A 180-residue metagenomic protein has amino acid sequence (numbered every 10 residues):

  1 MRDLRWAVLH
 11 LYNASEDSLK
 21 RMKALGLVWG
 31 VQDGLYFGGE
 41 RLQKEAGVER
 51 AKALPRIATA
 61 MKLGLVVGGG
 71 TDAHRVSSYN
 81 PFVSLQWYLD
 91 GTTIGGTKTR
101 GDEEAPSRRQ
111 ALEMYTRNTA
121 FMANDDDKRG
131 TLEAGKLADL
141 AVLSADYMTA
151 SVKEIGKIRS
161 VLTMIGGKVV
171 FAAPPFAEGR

Functional and structural regions predicted by a protein language model:
M1-W6, Y12, E16-K153, I158 (+1 more regions): His/Asp/Glu-enriched, well-ordered alpha-helical/loop segment that forms or immediately abuts the divalent-metal
A173-R180: Extracellular/periplasmic ectodomains of large secreted or surface enzymes and adhesion receptors
